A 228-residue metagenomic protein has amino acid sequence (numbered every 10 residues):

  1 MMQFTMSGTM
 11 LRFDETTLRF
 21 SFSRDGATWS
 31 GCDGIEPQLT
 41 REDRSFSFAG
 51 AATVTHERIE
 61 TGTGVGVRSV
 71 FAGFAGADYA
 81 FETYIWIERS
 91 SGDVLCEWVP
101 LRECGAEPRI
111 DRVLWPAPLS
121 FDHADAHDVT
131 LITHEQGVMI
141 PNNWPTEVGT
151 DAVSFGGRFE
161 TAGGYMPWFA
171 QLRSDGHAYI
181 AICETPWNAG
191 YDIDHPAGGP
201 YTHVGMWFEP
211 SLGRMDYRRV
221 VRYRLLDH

Functional and structural regions predicted by a protein language model:
Q3-H228: Carbohydrate-recognition beta-sandwich/jelly-roll modules in extracellular/periplasmic carbohydrate-active proteins
